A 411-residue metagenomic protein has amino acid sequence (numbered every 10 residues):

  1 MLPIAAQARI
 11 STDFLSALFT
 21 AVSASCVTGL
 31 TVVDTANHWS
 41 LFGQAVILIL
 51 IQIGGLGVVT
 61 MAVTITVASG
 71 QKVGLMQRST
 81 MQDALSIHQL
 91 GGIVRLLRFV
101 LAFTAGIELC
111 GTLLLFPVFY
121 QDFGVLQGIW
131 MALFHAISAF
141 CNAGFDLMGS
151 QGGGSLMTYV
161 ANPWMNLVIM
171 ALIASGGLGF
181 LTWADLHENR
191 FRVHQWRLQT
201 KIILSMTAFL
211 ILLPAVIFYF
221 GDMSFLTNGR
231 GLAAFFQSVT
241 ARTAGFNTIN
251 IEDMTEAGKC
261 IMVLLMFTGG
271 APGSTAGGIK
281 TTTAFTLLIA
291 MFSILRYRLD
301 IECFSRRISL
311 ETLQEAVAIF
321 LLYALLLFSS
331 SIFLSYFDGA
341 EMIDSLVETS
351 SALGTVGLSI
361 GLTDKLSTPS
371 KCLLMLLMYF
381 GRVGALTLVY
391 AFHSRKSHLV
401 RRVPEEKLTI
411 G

Functional and structural regions predicted by a protein language model:
M1-G411: Membrane-proximal intracellular helices of multi-pass ion channels
